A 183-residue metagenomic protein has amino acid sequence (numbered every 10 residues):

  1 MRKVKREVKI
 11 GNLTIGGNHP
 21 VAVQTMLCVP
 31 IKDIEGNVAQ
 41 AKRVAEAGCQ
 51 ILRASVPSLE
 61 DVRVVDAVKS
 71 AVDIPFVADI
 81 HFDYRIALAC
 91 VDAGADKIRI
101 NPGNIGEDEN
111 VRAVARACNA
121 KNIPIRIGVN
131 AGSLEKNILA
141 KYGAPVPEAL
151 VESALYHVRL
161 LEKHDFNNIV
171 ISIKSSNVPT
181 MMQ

Functional and structural regions predicted by a protein language model:
M1-M26, N119: N-terminal amphipathic alpha-helix/helix-capping segment at the start of soluble metabolic enzymes
V21-L27, L52-A54, F76-I80, I98-I100 (+2 more regions): Hydrophobic faces of well-ordered beta-strands that scaffold small-molecule active sites in alpha/beta enzyme cores
I31-R43, F82-L88: Short, acidic/polar
A39-S55, A93-G94: Catalytic domains of carbohydrate-active enzymes, especially glycoside hydrolases
L59-I80, A113-I125: Alpha-helix-loop-beta-strand connector modules within alpha/beta enzyme cores
P75-A117: Hydrophobic, well-structured modules enriched for small/aliphatic residues and gly/pro motifs, marking either
P102-N110, S172-Q183: Active-site glycine- and acidic-residue-rich loops that bind and position anionic ligands or nucleotide-like cofactors
I105-N167: Conserved anion-binding
